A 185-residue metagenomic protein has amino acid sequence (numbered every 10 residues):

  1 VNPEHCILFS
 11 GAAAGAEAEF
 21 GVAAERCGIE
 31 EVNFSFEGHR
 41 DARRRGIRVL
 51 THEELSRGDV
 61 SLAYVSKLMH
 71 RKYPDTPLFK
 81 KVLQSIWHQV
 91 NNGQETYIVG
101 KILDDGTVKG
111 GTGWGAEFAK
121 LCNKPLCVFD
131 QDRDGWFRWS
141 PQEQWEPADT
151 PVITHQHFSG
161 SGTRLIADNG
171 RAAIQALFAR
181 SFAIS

Functional and structural regions predicted by a protein language model:
V1-S185: Acidic/glycine-enriched connector segments
